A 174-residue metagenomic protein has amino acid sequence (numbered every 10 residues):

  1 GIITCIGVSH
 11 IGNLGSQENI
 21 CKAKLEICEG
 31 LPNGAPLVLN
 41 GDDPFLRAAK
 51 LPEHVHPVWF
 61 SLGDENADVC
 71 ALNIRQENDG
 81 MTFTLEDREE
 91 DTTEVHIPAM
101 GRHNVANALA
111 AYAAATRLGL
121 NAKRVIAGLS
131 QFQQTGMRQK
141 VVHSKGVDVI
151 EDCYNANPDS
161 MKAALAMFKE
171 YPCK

Functional and structural regions predicted by a protein language model:
I2-V149, C173: Acidic, Mg2+-coordinating active-site environments of NTP-dependent enzymes
T135-M137, C153-K174: Active-site beta-alpha connecting loops in nucleotide-dependent enzymes
